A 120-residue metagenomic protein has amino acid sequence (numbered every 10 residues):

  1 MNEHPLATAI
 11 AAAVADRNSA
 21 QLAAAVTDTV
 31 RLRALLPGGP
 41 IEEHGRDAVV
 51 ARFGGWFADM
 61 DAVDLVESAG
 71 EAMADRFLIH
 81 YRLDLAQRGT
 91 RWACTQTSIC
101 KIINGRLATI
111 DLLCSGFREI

Functional and structural regions predicted by a protein language model:
M1-A25: Short acidic-aromatic low-complexity motifs
N2-E3, T29, R33, H80: General secondary-structure edge motif
E3-H4, G38-G39, R82: A short, structure-level motif marking secondary-structure boundaries and short turns
S19-Q21, T27-A74: A solvent-exposed, acidic/Ser-Thr-rich amphipathic alpha-helical stretch
V50-I120: A beta-strand edge to alpha-helix "cap/lid" segment located at domain peripheries
